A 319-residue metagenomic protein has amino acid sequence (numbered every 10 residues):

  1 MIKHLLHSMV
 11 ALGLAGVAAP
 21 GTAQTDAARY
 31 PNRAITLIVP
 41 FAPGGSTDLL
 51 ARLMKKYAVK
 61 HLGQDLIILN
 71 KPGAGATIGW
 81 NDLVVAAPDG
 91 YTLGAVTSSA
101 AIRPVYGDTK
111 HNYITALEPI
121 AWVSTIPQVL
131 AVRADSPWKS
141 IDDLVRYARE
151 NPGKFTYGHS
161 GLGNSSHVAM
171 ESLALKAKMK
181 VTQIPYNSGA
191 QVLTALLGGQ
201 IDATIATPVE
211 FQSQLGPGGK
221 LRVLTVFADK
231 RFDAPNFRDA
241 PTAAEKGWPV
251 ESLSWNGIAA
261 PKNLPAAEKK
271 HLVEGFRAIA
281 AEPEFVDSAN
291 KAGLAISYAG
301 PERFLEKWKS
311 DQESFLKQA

Functional and structural regions predicted by a protein language model:
M1-M9: Bacterial N-terminal signal peptides that target proteins for export
A18-P20: N-terminal signal peptide c-region/cleavage motif recognized by signal peptidases
A23-A116, K154, L162, K178-I205 (+3 more regions): N-terminal (or domain-start) structured segment
N32-A34, K176-M179, A266-A319: An extracytoplasmic/periplasmic, membrane-proximal ligand-sensing/linker region
G44, S98-S99, R133-W138, H159-N164 (+4 more regions): Short coil/turn segments
S46, L50, M54, G79 (+11 more regions): Stable alpha-helical elements in mature extracytoplasmic
D82-Y91, P104-Q191, P241-A243, L253-S288: Hinge/capping helix and adjacent helix->loop/strand transition within the periplasmic-binding protein
F211-A280, S310-E313: C-terminal lobe and pocket-closing loops of periplasmic/extracytoplasmic Venus-flytrap solute-binding proteins
